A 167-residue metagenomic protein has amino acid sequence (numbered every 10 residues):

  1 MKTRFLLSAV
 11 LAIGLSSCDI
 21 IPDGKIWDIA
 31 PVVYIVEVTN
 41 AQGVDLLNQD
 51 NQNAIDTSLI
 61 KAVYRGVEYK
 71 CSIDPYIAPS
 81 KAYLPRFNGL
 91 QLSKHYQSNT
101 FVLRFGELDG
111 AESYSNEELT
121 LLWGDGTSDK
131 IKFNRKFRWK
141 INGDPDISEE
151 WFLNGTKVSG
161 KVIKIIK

Functional and structural regions predicted by a protein language model:
M1-R4: Positively charged n-region of N-terminal signal peptides that target proteins for export
L6-A9: Sec-dependent N-terminal signal peptides
G14-S17: C-terminal motif of bacterial Sec signal peptides marking the signal peptidase cleavage site
D19-E68: N-terminal export/targeting and maturation segments
I21-D28, V32, E37, K70-K167: Extracytoplasmic cysteine-anchoring/structural motifs
